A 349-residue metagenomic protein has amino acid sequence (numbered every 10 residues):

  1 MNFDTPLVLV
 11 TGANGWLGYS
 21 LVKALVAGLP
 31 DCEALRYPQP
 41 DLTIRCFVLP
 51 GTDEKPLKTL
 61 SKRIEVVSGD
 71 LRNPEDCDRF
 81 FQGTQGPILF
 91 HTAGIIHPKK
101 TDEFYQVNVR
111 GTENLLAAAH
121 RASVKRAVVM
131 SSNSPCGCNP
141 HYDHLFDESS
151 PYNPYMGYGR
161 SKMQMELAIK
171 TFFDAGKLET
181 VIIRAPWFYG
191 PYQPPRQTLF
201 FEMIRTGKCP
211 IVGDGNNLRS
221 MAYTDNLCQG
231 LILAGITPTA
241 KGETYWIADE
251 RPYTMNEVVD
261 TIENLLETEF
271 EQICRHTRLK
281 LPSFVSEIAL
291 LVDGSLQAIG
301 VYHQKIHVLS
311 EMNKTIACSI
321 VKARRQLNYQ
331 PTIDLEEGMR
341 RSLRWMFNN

Functional and structural regions predicted by a protein language model:
P6-A34: N-terminal Rossmann NAD(P)H-binding glycine-rich loop of SDR-like oxidoreductase domains
E65-R110, A118, C136: NAD(P)H-binding glycine-rich loop region in Rossmannoid oxidoreductase-like domains and their noncatalytic homologs
E113-G157: Conserved Rossmann-fold NAD(P)-dependent oxidoreductase catalytic core, especially the SDR/UDP-sugar
N153-V181: Active-site Tyr-X1-5-Lys
Q164, Q193-L199, V212-G235, G242-W246 (+1 more regions): Substrate-positioning beta->alpha
G190, V212-N217, Y245-P252, E263 (+3 more regions): Glycine-rich Rossmann NAD(P)(H)-binding loop
T237-Q304, I320, R340-R341: Mid/C-terminal beta-alpha module of Rossmann-like enzyme folds, strongest in SDR-family dehydrogenases/epimerases
I320-Q326, Q330-N349: Amphipathic terminal alpha-helices
